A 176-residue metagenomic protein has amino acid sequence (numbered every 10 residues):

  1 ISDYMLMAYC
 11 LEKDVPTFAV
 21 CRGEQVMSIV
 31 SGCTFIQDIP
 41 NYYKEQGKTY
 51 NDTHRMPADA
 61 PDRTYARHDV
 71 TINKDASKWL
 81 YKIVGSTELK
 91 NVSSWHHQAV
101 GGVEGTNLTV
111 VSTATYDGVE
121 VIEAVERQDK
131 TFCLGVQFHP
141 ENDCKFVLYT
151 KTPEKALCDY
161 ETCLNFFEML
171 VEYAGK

Functional and structural regions predicted by a protein language model:
I1-K13, P40, K44, Y50-K176: Amide-donor transfer/coupling interface in amidating biosynthetic enzymes
Y9-P40: Catalytic nucleophile loop
I29, G47-K48: Short Asp/Glu-rich motifs
